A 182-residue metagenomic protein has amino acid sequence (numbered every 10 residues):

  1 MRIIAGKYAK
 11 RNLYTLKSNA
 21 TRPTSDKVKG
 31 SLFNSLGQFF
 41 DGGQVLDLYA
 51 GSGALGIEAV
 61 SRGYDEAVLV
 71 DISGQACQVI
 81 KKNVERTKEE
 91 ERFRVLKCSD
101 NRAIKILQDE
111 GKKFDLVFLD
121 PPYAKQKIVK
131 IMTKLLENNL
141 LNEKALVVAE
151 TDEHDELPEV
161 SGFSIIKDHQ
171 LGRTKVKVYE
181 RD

Functional and structural regions predicted by a protein language model:
M1-D182: Class I S-adenosyl-L-methionine-dependent methyltransferase catalytic core
